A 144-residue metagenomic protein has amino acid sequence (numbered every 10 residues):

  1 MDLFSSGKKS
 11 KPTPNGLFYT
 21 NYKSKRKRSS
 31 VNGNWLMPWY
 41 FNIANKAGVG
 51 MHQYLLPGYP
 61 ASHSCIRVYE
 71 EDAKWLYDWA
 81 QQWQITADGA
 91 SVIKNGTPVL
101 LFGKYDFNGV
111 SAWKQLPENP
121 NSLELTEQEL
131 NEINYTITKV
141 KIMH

Functional and structural regions predicted by a protein language model:
M1-S10: A structural motif detector for short, solvent-exposed N-terminal "entry" segments of globular domains
K11-L17, N21-H144: Exported/periplasmic cell-wall-interacting domains
